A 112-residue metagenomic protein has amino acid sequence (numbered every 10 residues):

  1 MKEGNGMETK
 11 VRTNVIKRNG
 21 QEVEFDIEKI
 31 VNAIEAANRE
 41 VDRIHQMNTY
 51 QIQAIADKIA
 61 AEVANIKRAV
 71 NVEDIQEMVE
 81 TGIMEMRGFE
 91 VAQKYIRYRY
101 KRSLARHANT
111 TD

Functional and structural regions predicted by a protein language model:
K2-D112: Extended catalytic cores of very large enzyme megasubunits
